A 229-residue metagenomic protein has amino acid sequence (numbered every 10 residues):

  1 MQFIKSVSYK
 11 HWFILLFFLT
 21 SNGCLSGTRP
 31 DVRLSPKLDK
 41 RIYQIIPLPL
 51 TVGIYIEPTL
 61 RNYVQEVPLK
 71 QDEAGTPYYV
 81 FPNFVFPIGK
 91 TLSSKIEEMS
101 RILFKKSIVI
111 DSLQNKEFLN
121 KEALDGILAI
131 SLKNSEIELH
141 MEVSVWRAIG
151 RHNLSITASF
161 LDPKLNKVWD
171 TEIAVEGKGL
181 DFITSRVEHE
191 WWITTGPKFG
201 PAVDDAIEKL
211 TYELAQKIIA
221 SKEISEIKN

Functional and structural regions predicted by a protein language model:
M1-N22: Sec-dependent bacterial lipoprotein signal peptides
G23-M99, I219-N229: A structural "domain/chain start" motif
L25-R33, S112-D170: Surface-exposed short loop/turn segments
E57-L60, S131-E138, A174-G177: Generic short beta-strand segments
V67, H140-S144, I183-H189: Short acidic, glycine/proline-rich loop/turn micro-motifs
T76-V85, L161-Q216: Short secondary-structure boundary motifs at beta->alpha junctions and helix caps
E97, R101-N120: Short beta-strand->alpha-helix linker/helix-N-cap micro-motif that forms a surface specificity/interaction loop
M99-K106, K209, E213, K217 (+1 more regions): Structured segments of extracytoplasmic/periplasmic soluble domains in secreted or envelope-associated proteins
